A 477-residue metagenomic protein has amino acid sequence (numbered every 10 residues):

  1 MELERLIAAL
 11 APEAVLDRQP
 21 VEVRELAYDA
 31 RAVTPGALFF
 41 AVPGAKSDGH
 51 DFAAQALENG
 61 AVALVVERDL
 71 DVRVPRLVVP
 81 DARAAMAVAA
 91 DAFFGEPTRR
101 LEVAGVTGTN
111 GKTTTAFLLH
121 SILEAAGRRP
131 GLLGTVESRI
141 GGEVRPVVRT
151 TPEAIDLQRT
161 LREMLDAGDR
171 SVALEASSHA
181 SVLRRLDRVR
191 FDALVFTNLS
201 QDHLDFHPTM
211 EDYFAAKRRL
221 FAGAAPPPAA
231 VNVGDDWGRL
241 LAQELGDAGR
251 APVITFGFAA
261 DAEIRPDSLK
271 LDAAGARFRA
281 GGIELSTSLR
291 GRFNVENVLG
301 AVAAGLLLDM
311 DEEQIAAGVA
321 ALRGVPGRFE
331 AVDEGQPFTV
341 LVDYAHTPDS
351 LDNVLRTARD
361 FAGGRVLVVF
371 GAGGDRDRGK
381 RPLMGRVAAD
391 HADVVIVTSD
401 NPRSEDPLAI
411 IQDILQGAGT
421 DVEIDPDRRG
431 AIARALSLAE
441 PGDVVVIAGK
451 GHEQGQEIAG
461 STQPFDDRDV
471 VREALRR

Functional and structural regions predicted by a protein language model:
M1-V15, A32-L38, G44, D48-D51 (+6 more regions): ATP-dependent carboxylate-amine ligase
E2-T107, T114-G127, D261-R265, A320 (+2 more regions): Short, basic phosphate-binding NTP loop
D17-L26, M86-A89, P152-I155, L174-A180 (+5 more regions): Short gly/ser/thr-rich secondary-structure transition/capping motifs
G49-F52, L57, R73-R76, V88 (+10 more regions): Short glycine-/acidic-enriched loop or helix-start segments at secondary-structure transitions that form or flank
E58, V62-R68, V195, A229-V233 (+2 more regions): Short internal beta-strands
V66-V74, A167, A173, L183 (+3 more regions): Acidic, Mg2+-coordinating active-site environments of NTP-dependent enzymes
R68-L70, T135-V136, S177-H179, L199 (+4 more regions): Short, ordered loop/turn segments at secondary-structure junctions
M86-V233, W237-R250, G281, L308 (+1 more regions): Phosphate-binding loop of NTP-binding sites
